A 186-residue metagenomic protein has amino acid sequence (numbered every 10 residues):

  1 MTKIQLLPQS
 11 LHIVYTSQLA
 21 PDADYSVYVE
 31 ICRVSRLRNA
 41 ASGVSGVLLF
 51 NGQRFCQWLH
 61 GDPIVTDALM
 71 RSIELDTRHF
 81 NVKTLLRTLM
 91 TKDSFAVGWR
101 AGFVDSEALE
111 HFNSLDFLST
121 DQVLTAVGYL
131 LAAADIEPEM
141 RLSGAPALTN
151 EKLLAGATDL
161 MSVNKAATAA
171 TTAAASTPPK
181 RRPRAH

Functional and structural regions predicted by a protein language model:
T2-H186: Charge-rich, low-complexity N-terminal segments
